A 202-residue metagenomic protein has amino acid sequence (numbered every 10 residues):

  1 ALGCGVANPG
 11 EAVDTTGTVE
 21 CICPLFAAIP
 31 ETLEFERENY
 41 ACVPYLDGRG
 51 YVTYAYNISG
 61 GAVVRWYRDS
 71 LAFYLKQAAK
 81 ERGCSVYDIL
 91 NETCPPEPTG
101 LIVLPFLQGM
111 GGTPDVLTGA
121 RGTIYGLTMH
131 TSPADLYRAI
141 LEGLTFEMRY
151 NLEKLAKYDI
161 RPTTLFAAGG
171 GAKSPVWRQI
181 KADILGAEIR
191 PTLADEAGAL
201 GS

Functional and structural regions predicted by a protein language model:
A1-A168, K173-G201: Active-site core segments that coordinate phosphate-bearing ligands/cofactors across diverse enzyme families
